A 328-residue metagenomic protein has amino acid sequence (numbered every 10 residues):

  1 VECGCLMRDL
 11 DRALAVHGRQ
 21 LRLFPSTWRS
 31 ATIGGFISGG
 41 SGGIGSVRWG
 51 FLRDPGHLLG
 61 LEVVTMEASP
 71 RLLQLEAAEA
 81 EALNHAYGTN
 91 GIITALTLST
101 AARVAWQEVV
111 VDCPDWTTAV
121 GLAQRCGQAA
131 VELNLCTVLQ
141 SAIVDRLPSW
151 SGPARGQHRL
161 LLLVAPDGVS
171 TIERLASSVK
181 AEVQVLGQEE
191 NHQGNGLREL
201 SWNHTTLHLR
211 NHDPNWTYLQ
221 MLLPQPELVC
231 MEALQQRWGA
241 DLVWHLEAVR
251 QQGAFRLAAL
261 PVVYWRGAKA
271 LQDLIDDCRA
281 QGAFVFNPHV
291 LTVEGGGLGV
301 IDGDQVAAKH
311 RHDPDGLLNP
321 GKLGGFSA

Functional and structural regions predicted by a protein language model:
V1, Q107-D112, G152-R174, T217-L222 (+1 more regions): Short cationic amphipathic helices and targeting signals
G4: Extended, alpha-helix-rich binding/interface surfaces that flank or overlap catalytic cores and mediate recognition
M7-R8, R12-E132, C136: FAD-binding subdomain of flavoenzyme oxidoreductases
D9, W116-L122, G168-L175, P226-A233 (+1 more regions): Short, conserved charged micro-motifs
W28, A181-A328: Conserved glycine-rich FAD pyrophosphate-binding loop
Q74-L83, N90, E132-L147, L186-Q193 (+2 more regions): Conserved alpha/beta core surface patches that mediate binding of polyanionic ligands
T94-R103, A142-G156, H204-H212, L246-G253: Short, flexible, solvent-exposed loop/turn segments with mixed acidic/basic and small polar residues
C113, G127-L186: A conserved active-site cap/scaffold subdomain adjacent to cofactor or substrate pockets
